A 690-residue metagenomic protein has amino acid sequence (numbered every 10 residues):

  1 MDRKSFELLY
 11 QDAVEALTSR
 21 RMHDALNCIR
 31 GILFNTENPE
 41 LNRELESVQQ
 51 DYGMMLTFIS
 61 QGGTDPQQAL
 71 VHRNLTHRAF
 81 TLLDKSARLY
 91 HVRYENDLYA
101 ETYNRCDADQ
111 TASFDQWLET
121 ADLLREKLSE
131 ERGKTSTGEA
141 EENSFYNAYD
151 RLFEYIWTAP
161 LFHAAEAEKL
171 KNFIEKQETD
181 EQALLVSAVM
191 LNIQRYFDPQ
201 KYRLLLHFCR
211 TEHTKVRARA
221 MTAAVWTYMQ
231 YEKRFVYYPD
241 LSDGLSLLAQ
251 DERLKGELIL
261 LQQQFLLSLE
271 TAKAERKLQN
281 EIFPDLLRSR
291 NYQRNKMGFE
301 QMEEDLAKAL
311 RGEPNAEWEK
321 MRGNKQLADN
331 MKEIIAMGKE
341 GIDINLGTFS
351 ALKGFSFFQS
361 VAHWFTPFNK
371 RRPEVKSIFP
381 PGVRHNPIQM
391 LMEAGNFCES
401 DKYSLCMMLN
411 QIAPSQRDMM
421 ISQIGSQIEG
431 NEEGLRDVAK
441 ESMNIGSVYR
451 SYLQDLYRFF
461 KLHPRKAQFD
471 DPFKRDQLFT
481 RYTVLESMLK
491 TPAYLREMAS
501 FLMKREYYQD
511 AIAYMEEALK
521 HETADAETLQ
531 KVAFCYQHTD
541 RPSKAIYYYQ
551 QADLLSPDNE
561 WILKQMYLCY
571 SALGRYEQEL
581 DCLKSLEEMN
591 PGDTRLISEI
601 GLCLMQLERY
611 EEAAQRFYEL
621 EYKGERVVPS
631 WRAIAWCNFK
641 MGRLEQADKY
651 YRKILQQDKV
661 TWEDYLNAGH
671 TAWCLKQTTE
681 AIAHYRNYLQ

Functional and structural regions predicted by a protein language model:
E7, R219, A493, E527 (+4 more regions): Start-of-helix register in tetratricopeptide repeats
A362-S556: Alpha-solenoid helical-repeat scaffolds
